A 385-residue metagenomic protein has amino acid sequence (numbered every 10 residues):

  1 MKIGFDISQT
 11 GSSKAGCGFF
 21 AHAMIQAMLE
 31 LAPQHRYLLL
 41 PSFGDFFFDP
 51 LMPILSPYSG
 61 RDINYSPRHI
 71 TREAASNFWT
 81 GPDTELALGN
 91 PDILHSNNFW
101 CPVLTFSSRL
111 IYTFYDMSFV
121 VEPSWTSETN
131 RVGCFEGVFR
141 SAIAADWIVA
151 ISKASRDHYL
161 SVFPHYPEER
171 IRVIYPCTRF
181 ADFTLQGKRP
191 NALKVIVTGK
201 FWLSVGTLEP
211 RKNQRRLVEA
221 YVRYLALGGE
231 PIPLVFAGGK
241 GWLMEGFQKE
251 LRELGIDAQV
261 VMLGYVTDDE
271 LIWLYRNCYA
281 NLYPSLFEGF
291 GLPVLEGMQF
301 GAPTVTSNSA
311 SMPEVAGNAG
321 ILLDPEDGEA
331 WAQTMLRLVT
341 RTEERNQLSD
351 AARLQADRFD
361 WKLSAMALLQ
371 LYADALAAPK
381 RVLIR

Functional and structural regions predicted by a protein language model:
M1-R385: Carbohydrate transferase catalytic cores enriched for Leloir-type hexosyltransferases
